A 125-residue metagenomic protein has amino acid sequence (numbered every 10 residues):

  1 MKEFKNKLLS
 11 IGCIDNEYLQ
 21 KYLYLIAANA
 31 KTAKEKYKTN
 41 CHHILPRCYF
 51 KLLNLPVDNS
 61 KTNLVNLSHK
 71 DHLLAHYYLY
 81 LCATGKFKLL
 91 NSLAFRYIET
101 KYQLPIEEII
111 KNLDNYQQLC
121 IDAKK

Functional and structural regions predicted by a protein language model:
M1, G12-D15, S68, I109 (+1 more regions): Intrinsic-disorder-associated interaction segments
M1-N40, A75: Short cysteine-rich loop/turn motifs with clustered Cys
I11-I14, L25-N29, G85, K101 (+1 more regions): Surface-exposed polar/charged interaction patches
A28-L67: Histidine-centered nuclease catalytic patch
L64-L89: Short Cys/His-centered divalent metal-binding micro-motifs
T84-L104: N-terminal accessory alpha/beta regions
K101-K125: Secondary-structure boundary/linker elements at domain or insertion junctions
